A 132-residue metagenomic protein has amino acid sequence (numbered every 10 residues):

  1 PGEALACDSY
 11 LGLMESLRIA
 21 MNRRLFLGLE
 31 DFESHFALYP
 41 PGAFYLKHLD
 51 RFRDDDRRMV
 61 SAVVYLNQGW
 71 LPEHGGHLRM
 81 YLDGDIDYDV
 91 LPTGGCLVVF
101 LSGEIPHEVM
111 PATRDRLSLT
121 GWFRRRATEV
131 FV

Functional and structural regions predicted by a protein language model:
P1-S61, Y65-L97, E104-V132: Fe(II)/2-oxoglutarate oxygenase catalytic core
